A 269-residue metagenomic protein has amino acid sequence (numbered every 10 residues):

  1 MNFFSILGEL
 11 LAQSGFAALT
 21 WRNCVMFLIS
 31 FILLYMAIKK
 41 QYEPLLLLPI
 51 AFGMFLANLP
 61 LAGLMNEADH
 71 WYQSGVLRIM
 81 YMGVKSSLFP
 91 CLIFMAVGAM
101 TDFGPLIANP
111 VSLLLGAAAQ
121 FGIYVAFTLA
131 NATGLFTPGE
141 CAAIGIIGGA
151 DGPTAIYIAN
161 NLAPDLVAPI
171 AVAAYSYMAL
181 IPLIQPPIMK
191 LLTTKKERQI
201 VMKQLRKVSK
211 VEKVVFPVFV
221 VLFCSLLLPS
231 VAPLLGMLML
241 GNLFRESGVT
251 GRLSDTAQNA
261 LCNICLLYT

Functional and structural regions predicted by a protein language model:
M1-Y72: N-terminal alpha-helical transmembrane segments of multi-pass membrane transport and channel/translocase proteins
G15-T20, Q73-S86, V167-V172, L226-L228 (+1 more regions): Interfacial loop-to-helix junctions that mark the boundaries of transmembrane helices in multi-pass membrane
A17-M26, I79-I93, C141-G145, S230-G236: Structural signature of hydrophobic alpha-helical transmembrane segments
I38-L47, N66, I79-M80, M100-L115 (+1 more regions): Interfacial helix-loop-helix linkers and transmembrane-helix boundary segments in multi-pass membrane proteins
L59-L77, M100-L106, L129-P138: Transmembrane alpha-helix boundary signature
M82-S87, F94-M100, L115-V125, P138-D165 (+2 more regions): Alpha-helical membrane segments and immediately flanking helix-loop junctions that form or couple to the substrate/ion
S176-T250: Membrane-embedded hairpin module used as a gating/binding unit in multi-pass transport and secretion proteins
Y268-T269: Conserved small/polar residues in nucleotide/adenosyl-binding loops
